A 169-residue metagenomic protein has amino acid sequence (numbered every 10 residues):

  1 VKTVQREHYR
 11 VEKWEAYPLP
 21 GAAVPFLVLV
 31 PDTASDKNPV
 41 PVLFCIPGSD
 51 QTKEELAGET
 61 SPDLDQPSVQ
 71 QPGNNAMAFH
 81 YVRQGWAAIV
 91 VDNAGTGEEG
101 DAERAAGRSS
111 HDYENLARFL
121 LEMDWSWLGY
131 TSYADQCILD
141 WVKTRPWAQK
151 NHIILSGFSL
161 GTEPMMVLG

Functional and structural regions predicted by a protein language model:
V1-N38, V42: N-terminal cap/lid segment of alpha/beta-hydrolase-fold proteins
E12, L29, A76-M77, I138 (+1 more regions): Short, hydrophobic/aromatic alpha-helical segments in well-folded domains
A16-P20, V30-T33, P47-D50, G95 (+1 more regions): Short, flexible loop/turn elements at secondary-structure junctions
N38-P39, F44-C137, K143: Cap/lid segment of the alpha/beta-hydrolase catalytic domain
H80, V167-L168: Hydrophobic/aromatic ligand-binding patch that stacks against planar heteroaromatic rings of cofactors or nucleotides
W141-A148, T162: Conserved helix-loop functional segments at active or binding sites
W147-S159: Alpha/beta-hydrolase fold nucleophile elbow
G157-V167: Glycine-rich nucleophile elbow surrounding the catalytic serine of serine-hydrolase chemistry
